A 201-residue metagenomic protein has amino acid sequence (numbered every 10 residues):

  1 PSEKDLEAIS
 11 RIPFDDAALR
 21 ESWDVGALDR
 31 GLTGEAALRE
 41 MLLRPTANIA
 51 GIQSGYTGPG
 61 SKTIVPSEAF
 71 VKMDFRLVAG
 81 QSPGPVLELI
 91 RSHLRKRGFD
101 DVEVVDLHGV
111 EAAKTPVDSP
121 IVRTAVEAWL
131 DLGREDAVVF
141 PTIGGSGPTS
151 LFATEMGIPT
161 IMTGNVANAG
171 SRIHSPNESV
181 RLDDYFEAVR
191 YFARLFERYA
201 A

Functional and structural regions predicted by a protein language model:
P1-E68, A79-L89, R97, D101-A201: An extended, acidic, His-containing surface patch that forms the Zn2+-binding/catalytic region of metallohydrolases
